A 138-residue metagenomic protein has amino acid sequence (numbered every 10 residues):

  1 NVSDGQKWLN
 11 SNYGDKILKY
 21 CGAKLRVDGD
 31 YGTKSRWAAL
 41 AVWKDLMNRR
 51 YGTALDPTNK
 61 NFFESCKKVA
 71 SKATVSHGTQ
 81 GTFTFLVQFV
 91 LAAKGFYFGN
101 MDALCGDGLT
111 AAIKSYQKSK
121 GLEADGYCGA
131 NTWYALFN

Functional and structural regions predicted by a protein language model:
N1-N138: Cell-envelope/ECM-targeting effectors and their regulatory/trafficking segments
